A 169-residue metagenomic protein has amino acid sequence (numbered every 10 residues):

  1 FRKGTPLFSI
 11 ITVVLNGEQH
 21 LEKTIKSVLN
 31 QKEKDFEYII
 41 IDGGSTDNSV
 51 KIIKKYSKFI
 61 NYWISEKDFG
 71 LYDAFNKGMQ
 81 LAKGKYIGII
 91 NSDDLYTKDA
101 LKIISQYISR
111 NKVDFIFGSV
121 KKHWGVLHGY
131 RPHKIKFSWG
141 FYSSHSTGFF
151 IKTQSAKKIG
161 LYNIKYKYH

Functional and structural regions predicted by a protein language model:
F1-L29: N-proximal low-complexity "stem/linker" segments adjacent to membrane-targeting elements
Q19-E22, D47-K55, D99: Acidic helix N-cap motif at the loop->helix transition within catalytic regions of sugar-transfer enzymes
D35-G44, I64-K67: Short beta-strand/loop segment that forms part of the nucleotide-sugar
D42-K51, N91-D94: A conserved acidic beta->alpha catalytic loop
S65-A82: Glycine-rich, basic loop-to-helix element that forms the pyrophosphate-binding segment of sugar-nucleotide handling
I87: Short aromatic/hydrophobic "clamp" motif used to bind/position activated sugar donors
L95, D99-Y130: Conserved donor NDP-sugar-binding/catalytic core segment of glycosyltransferases
R131-H169: Conserved nucleotide-sugar donor-binding catalytic segment
